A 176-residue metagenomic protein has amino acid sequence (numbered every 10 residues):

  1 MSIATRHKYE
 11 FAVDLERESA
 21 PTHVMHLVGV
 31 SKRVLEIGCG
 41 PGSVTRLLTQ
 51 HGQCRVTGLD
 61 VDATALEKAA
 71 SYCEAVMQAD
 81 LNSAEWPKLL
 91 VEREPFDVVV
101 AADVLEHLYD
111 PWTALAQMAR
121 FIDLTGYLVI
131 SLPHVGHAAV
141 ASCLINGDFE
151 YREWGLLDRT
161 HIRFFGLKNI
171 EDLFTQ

Functional and structural regions predicted by a protein language model:
M1-E94, V98, W112-L115, L132 (+1 more regions): Conserved N-terminal segment of class I S-adenosyl-L-methionine
E85, T125, G136-A138: Feature marks short, surface-exposed loop/turn motifs that line or immediately flank catalytic pockets and channel
V98-V104: A short beta-strand submotif of the Rossmann-like class I SAM-dependent methyltransferase core that lines
Y109-T113, V140: Short N-terminal helix/helix-N-cap motif within the alpha/beta-hydrolase-1
T113-Y127: A short glycine-rich, Lys/Arg-flanked "PGG" loop and its adjoining helix->strand segment in the class I
I130-Y151: Conserved class I S-adenosyl-L-methionine
R152-N169: Acceptor-substrate binding/catalytic loop of class I
K168-Q176: A SAM-dependent methyltransferase catalytic signature shared across enzymes that methylate proteins
